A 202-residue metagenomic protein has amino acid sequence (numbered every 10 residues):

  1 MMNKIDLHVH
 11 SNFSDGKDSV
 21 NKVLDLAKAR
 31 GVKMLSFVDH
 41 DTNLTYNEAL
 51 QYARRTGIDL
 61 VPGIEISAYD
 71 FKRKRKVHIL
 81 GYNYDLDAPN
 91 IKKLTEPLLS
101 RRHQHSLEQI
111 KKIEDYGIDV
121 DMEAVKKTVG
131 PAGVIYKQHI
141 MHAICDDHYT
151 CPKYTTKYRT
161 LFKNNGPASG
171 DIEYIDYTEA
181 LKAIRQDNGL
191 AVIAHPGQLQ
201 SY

Functional and structural regions predicted by a protein language model:
M1-K74, L161-K163, I175-Y202: An N-terminally biased module of ancient metal coordination in phosphate/nucleic-acid-related enzymes
V9-S11, S36-F37, E96-P97, T128 (+1 more regions): Short, contiguous strand/loop micro-motifs
K22, K33, H40-Q104, E108-E114 (+4 more regions): Mid-domain alpha/beta scaffold segments of enzyme catalytic cores
G130-P196: Conserved acidic, metal-coordinating active-site core of Asp-based, Mg2+-dependent phosphoryl-transfer enzymes
